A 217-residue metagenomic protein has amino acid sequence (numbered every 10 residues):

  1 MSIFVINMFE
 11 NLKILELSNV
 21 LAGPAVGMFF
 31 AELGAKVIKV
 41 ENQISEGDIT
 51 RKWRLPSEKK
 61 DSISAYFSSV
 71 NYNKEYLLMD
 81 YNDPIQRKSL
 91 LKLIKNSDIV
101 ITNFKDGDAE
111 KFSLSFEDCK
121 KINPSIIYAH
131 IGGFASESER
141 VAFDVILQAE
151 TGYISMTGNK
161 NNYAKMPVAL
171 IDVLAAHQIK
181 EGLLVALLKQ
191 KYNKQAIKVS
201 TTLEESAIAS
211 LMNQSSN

Functional and structural regions predicted by a protein language model:
S2-Q195: N-terminal helix-loop segment corresponding to the beta1-alpha1 unit of nucleotide/adenylate-binding folds
A186-N217: Substrate-binding/catalytic subdomain of NAD(P)-dependent oxidoreductase enzymes
